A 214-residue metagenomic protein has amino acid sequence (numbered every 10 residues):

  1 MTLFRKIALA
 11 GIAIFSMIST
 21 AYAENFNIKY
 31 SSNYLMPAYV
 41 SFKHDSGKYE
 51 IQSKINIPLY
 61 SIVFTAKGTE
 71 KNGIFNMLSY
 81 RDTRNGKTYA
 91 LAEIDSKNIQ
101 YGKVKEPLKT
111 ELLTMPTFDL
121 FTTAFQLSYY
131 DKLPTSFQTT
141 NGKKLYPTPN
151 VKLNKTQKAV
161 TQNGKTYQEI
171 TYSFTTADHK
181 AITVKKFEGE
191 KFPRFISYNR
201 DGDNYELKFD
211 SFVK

Functional and structural regions predicted by a protein language model:
M1-A8: Bacterial N-terminal signal peptides that target proteins for export
A8-L9, E106: Intrinsically disordered, low-complexity segments enriched in glycine/proline and serine/threonine
A10-S16: Bacterial N-terminal signal peptides
I18-A23: Sec/Tat signal peptide C-region and signal peptidase I cleavage site
E24-S96, K132-K214: Acidic, serine/threonine-rich low-complexity disordered tracts
Q100-T122: Acidic/charged, solvent-exposed loop-and-adjacent secondary-structure segments enriched in E/D, K/R, S/T, and G/P
F121-K132: Beta-strand/loop-rich accessory regions of lumenal/periplasmic or secreted enzymes, predominantly carbohydrate-active
